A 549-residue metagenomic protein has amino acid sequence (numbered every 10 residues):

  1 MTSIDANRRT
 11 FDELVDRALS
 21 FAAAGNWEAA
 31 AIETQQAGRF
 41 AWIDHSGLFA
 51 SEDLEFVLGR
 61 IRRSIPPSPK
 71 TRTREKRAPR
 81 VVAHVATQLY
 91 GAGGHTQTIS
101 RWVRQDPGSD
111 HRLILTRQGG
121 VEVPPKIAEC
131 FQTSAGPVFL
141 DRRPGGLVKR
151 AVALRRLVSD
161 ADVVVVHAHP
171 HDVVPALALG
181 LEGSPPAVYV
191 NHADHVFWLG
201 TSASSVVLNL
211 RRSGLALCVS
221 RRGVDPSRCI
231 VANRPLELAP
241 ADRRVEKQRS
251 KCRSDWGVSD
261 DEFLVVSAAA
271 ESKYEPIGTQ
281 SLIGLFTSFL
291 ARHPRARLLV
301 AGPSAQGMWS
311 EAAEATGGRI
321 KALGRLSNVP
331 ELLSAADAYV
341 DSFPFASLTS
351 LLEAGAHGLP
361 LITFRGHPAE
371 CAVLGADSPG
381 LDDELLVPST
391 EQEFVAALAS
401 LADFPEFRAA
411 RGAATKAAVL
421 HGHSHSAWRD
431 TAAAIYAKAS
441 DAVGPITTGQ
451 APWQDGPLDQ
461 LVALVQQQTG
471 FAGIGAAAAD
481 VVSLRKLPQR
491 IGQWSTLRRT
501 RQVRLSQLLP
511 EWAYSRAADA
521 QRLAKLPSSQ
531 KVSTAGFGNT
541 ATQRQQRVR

Functional and structural regions predicted by a protein language model:
T2-A135, L505-T540, R544-R549: N-terminal subdomain of nucleotide-sugar transferases
T2-G25, A397, P405-T540, R544-R549: C-terminal amphipathic helix plus adjacent low-complexity, charged tail appended to glycosyltransferase catalytic
R39-S51, S204-V231, D242: A short, active-site helix/loop in glycosyltransferases that binds the activated sugar's phosphate group
H95-Q105, S109, L215-G318, A322: Conserved catalytic-core segment of nucleotide-activated headgroup transferases in glycan assembly
R143-A151, P303-Q306, I320-L333, A346-S347: Conserved active-site histidine-acidic residue motif and adjacent donor-binding/catalytic loop of glycosyltransferases
V152-S159, R325-A338, A356: Short acidic alpha-helix that forms the nucleotide-activated donor recognition element in Leloir-type transferases
S159-V165, S334-S347, L359: Acidic donor-binding loop of glycosyltransferase active sites
S342-A409, A413-A418: Catalytic binding pocket for nucleotide-activated donors in carbohydrate/polymer assembly enzymes
